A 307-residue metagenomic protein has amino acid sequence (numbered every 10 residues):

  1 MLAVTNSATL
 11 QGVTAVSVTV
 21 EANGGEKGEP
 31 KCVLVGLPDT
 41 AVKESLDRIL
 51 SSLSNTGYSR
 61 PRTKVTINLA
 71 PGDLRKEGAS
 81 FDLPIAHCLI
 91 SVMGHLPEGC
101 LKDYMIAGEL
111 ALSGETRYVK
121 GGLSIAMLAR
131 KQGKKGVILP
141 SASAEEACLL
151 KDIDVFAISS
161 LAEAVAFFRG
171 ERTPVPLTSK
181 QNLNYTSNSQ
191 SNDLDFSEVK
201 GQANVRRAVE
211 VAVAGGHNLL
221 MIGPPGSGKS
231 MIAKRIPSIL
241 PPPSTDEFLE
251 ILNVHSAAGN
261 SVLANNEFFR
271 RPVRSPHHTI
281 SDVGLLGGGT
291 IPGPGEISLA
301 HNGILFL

Functional and structural regions predicted by a protein language model:
M1-K234, F268: Peripheral, non-AAA+ core regions of ATP-driven protein-machinery
T40, P243, P292: Residue-level signal for short amphipathic helical patches enriched in basic/charged and nearby hydrophobic residues
D47, G223, I239, S298-L299 (+1 more regions): Amphipathic, positively biased hydrophobic alpha-helical segments used for protein targeting and membrane insertion
I85, S238, G303: Glycine-rich, phosphate-binding/catalytic loops in enzymes
I90, V165, P237, L249-N253 (+1 more regions): Conserved protein kinase catalytic domain
D152-S159, I236-P243, R274-I280: Short, exposed beta-strand "edge-strand" segments with a Pro/Gly-rich flavor and a Y/T-containing core
L194-R207, G216-N218, E247, N253-L307: Switch/coupling sub-region of P-loop NTPases
L220-V262: Walker A/P-loop
